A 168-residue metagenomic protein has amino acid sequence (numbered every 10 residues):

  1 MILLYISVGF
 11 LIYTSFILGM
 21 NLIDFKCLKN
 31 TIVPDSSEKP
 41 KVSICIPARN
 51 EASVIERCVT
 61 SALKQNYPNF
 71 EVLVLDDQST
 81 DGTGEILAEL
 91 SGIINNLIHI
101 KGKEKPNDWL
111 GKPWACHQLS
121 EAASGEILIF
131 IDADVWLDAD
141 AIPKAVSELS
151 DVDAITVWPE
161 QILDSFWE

Functional and structural regions predicted by a protein language model:
M1-S36: N-terminal membrane-anchoring/stem segments of glycan-assembly enzymes
I23-I32, E51-K64: Short, well-formed alpha-helical segments that are part of the catalytic scaffolds of diverse glycosyltransferases
P40-S43, E71: Cell-envelope/extracellular polymer assembly enzymes that use nucleotide-activated donors
V59-K105: Acidic donor-binding segment of Leloir-type glycosyltransferases
D77, I131-A133, W158: Active-site acidic Asp-centered loop
G82, I131-E148: Acidic donor-binding/catalytic loop of UDP-sugar-dependent glycosyltransferases, especially processive GT2
C116, L128: Short aromatic/hydrophobic "clamp" motif used to bind/position activated sugar donors
P143-W167: Conserved donor NDP-sugar-binding/catalytic core segment of glycosyltransferases
